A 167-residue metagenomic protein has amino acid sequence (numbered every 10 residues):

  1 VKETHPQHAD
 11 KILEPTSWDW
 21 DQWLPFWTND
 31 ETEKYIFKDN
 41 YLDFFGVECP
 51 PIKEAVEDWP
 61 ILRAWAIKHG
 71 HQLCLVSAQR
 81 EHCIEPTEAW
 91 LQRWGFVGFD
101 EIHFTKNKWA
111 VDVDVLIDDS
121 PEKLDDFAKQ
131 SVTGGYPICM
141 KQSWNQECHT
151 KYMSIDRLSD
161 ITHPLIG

Functional and structural regions predicted by a protein language model:
V1-E33: Active-site neighborhood of HAD-like aspartate-dependent phosphohydrolases
E33-K38, L42-D43: Short, glycine-/aromatic-enriched active-site segment of Class I SAM-dependent methyltransferases
Y41-C74, E81-E85: Short, acidic loop-to-helix structural element flanking the phosphoryl-transfer center in phosphate-processing enzymes
H69-Q72, D112-D114, G135: Short coil/turn segments at beta-strand junctions that form active-site/ligand-binding loops
Q72, G98-E101, Y136, M153: Conserved beta-strand segments of alpha/beta enzyme cores
V76-K129: Substrate-recognition "cap/lid" segment bordering the active-site pocket of phosphatases
E101-T105, K151-I161: Short acidic-hydrophobic, aromatic-tinged amphipathic segments that line or gate anion-handling sites
L116-R157: Acidic, Mg2+-coordinating phosphoryl-transfer loop and its flanking beta/alpha structural elements, shared across
